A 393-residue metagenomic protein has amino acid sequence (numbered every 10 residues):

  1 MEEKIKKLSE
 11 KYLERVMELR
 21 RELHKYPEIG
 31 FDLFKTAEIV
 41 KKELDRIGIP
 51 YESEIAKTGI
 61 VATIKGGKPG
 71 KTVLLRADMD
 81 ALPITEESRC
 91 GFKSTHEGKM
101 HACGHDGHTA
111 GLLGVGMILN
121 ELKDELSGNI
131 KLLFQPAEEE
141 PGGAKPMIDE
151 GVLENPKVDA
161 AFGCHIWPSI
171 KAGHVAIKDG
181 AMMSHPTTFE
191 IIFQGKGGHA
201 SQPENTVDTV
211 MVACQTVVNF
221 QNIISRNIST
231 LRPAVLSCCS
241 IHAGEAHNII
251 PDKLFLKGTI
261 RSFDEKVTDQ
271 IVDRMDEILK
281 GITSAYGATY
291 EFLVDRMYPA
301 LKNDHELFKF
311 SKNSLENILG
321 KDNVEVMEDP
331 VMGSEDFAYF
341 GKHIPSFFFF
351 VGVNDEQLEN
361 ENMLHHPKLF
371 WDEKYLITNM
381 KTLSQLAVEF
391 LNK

Functional and structural regions predicted by a protein language model:
E2-H101, A110-L113, M117-L126: Acidic/His- and Gly-rich active-site-bordering loop/insert found across diverse amide/peptide-bond hydrolases
M17, F34-K41, L112, V210 (+5 more regions): Hydrophobic face of alpha-helices
L23, A62, L75, H105 (+8 more regions): Divalent metal-coordination and catalytic microenvironments
E28, D78-D80, A137, W167 (+3 more regions): Active-site beta-loop-alpha junctions enriched in small/polar residues
I60, L82-I84, S88-M100, D106-G107 (+3 more regions): Histidine/acidic-residue-rich, glycine-tolerant segments that coordinate divalent metal ions
K71-L74, N129-K131, V158-F162, N323-V324 (+1 more regions): Structural motif
C214-K393: Metal-dependent amide/peptide-bond hydrolase catalytic core, centered on the "pita-bread" metallohydrolase fold
